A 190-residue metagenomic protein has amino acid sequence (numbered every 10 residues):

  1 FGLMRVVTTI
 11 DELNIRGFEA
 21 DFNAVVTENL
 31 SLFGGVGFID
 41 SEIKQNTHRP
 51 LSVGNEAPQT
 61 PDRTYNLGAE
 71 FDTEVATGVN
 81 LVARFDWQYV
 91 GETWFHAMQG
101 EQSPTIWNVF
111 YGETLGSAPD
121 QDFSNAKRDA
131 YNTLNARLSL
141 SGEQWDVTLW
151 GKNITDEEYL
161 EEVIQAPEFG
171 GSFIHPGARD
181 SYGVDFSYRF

Functional and structural regions predicted by a protein language model:
F1-T8, I43-P58, W94-S124, V163-I174: Solvent-exposed loop segments that connect transmembrane elements
G2-M98, D185-R189: Gram-negative outer-membrane beta-barrel transporters
A20, A136-L138: Short, basic/aromatic-rich helical patch in the C-terminal catalytic core of site-specific tyrosine
D62-N66, T133, G171, S181: Transmembrane beta-barrel architecture of outer membranes
Q88-W107, S139-F190: C-terminal beta-signal and adjacent terminal beta-strands/loops of Gram-negative outer-membrane beta-barrel proteins
A126-K127, F190: Short, intrinsically disordered, low-complexity terminal/loop segments
D129-Y131: Short solvent-exposed loop/turn micro-motifs enriched in small/polar/acidic residues
